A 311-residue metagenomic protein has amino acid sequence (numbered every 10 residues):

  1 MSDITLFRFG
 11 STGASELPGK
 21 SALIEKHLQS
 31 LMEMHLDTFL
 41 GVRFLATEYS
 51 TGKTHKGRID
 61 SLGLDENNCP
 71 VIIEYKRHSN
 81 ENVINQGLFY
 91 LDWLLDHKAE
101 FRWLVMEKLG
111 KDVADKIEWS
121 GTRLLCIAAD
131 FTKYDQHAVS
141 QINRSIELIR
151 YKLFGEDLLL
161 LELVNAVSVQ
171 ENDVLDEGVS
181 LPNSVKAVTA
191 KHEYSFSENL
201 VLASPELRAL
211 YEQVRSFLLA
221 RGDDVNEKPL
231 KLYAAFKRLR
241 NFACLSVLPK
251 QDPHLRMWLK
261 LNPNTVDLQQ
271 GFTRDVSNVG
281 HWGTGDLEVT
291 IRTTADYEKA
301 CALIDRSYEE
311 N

Functional and structural regions predicted by a protein language model:
M1-A220, N226-Q251, P263-T265, T273-R274 (+3 more regions): Charged, terminal alpha-helix-loop-beta segments that serve as non-catalytic nucleic-acid engagement and/or assembly
H254: Exposed beta-strand and adjacent loop surfaces of beta-rich binding modules that mediate intermolecular recognition
M257-L259: Extracellular attachment/recognition segments
S277-N278: Active-site-adjacent capping/gating segments
H281: Gly/Ser/Thr-rich helix-start
